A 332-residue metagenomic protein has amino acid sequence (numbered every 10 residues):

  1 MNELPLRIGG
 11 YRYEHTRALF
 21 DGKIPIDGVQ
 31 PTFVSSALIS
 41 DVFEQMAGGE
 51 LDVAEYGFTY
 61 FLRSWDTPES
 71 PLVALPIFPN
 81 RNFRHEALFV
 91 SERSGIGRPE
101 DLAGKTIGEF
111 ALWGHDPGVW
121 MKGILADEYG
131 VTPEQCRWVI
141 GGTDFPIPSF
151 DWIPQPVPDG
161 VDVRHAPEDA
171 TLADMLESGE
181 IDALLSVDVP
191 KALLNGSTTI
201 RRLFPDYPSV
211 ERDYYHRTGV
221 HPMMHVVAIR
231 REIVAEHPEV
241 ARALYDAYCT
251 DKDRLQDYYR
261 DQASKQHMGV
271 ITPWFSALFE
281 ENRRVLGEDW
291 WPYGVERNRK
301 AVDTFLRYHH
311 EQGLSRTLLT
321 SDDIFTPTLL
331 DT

Functional and structural regions predicted by a protein language model:
M1-R7, I96-T106, N282-G287, E311: Immediate post-signal peptide segment of exported/extracytoplasmic ligand-binding proteins
L6-G9, G108, V139, L184: Short, well-ordered beta-strand segments
E14-E134, W138-I147: Short, glycine-/small- and polar/acidic-enriched structural segments that line small-molecule recognition paths
F33-E44, G97, C136-E177, F279 (+1 more regions): Short helix-initiation/N-cap motifs at beta->coil->alpha
S149-R260: Pocket-lining segment of extracytoplasmic ligand-binding domains
A228, I233-E311: Secondary-structure end/capping motifs
A301-T332: Short hairpin/turn module used for nucleic-acid contact or packing/dimerization
